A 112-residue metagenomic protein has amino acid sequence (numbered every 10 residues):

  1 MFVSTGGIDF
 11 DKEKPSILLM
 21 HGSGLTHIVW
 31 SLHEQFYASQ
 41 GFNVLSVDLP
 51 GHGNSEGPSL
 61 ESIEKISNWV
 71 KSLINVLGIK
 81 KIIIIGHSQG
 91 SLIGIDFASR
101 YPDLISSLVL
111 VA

Functional and structural regions predicted by a protein language model:
T5-E56: Conserved HGGG/HGGXW glycine-rich cap/lid loop of the alpha/beta-hydrolase fold
G6, S23, F42-D48, N68-K71 (+2 more regions): Membrane-interface segments of envelope glycosyltransferases acting on lipid-linked substrates or membrane lipids
S31, K71, I95-S99: Short, hydrophobic alpha-helix immediately C-terminal to the catalytic nucleophile
E56-S67: Catalytic nucleophile-loop/oxyanion-hole region of alpha/beta-hydrolase and closely related hydrolase-like folds
K65-I82: Conserved acidic catalytic loop of the alpha/beta-hydrolase fold
K81-A112: Conserved hydrolase catalytic core segment
